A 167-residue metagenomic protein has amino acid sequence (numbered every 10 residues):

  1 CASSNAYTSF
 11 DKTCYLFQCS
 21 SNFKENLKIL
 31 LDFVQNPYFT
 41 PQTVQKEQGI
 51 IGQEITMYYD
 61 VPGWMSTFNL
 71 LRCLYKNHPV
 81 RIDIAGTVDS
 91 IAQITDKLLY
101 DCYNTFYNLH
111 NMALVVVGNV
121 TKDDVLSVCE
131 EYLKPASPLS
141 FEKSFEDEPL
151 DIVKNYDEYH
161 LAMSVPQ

Functional and structural regions predicted by a protein language model:
C1-S144, P149: Charge-rich, well-structured scaffold segments of protease-associated domains
F141-Q167: His/Glu-based metal-binding/catalytic segments typifying zinc-dependent metallopeptidases
